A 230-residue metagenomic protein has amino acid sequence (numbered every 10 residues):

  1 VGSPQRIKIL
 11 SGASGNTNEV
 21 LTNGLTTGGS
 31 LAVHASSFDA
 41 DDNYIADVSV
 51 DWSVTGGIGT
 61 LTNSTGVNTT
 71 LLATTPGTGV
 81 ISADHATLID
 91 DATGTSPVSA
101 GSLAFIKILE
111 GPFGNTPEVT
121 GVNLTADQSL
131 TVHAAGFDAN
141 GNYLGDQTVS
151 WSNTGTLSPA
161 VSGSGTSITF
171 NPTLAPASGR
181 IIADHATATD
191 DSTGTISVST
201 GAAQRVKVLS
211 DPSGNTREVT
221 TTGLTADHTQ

Functional and structural regions predicted by a protein language model:
V1-D41, N63-N68, P76-T78, A86-A139 (+5 more regions): Short S/T/G/P-enriched beta-strand
Y44-G57, Y143-L157: Change to "...patches in solvent-exposed regions of secreted, membrane-anchored, or virion-exposed structural
L71: Short, positively biased Gly/Pro-containing turn/loop motifs at secondary-structure boundaries
F170: Tryptophan-paired
